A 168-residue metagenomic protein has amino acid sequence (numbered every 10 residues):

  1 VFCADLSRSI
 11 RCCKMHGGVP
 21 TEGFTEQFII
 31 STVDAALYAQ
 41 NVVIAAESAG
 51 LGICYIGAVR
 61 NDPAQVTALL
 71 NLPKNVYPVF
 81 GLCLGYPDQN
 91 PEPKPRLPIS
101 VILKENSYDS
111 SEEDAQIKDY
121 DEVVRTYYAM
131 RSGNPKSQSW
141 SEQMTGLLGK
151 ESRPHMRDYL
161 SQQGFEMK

Functional and structural regions predicted by a protein language model:
V1-K168: Acidic, surface-exposed loops and disordered segments
